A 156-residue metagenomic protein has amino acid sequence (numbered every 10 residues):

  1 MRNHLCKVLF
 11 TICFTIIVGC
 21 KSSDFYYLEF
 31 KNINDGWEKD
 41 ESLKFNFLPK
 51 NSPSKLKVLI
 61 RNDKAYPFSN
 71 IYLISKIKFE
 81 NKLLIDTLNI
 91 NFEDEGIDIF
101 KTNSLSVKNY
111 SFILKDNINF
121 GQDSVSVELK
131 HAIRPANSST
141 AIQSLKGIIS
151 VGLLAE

Functional and structural regions predicted by a protein language model:
I16-G19: C-terminal motif of bacterial Sec signal peptides marking the signal peptidase cleavage site
K21-D24: Bacterial signal peptide processing site
L28-P49: Post-signal peptide N-terminal segment of mature Sec-exported envelope proteins
E41, N89-E93, F100-L114: A beta-strand/beta-hairpin structural motif
S42-Y72: Post-signal-peptide N-terminal segment of Sec-exported extracytoplasmic proteins
K64-P67, K108-S111, N117-G121, K130-T140: Short acidic/polar inter-strand loop motif in beta-rich domains
L73-K78, R134-E156: Exposed low-complexity, polar/acidic, P/S/T/G-rich flexible segments that act as propeptides, protease-susceptible
